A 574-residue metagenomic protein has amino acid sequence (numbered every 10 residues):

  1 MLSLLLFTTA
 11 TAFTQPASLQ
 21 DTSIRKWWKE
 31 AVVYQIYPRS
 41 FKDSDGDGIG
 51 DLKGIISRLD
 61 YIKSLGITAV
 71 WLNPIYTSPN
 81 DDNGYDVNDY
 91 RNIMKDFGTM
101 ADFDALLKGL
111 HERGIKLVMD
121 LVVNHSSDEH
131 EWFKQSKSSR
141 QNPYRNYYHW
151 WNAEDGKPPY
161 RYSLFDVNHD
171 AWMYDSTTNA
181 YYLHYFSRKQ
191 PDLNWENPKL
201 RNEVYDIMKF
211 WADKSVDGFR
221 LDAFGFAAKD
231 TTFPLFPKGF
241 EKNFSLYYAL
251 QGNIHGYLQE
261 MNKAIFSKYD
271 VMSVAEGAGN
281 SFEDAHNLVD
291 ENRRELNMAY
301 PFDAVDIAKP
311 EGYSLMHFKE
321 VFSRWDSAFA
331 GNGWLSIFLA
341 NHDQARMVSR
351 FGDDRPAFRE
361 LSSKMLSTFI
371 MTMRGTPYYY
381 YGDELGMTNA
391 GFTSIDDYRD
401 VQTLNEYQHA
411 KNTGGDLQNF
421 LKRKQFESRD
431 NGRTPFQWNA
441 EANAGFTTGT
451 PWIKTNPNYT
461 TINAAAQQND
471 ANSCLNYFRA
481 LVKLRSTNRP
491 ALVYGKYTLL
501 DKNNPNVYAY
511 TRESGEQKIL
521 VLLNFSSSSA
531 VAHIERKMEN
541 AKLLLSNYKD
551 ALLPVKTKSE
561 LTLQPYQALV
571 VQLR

Functional and structural regions predicted by a protein language model:
M1-A17: Bacterial Sec-dependent N-terminal signal peptides
L19-K209, D213, F226-F282, L288-E291 (+1 more regions): Acidic/aromatic-lined carbohydrate-recognition and catalytic surfaces of CAZymes acting on diverse glycans
W28, K238, G256-K268, M272 (+8 more regions): Loop/helix patches that line or flank the sugar-binding groove of alpha-linked glycan CAZymes
K134-N179, E311-A328, L417-N456: Core domains of carbohydrate- and sulfate-ester-processing enzymes
N243, L335-P356: Active-site clefts of carbohydrate-active enzymes
E291-Y313, L335-A345: Aromatic- and acid-rich polysaccharide-binding/catalytic face of secreted or lumenal carbohydrate-active enzymes
S529-Y548: Beta-strand-rich binding/interaction modules
V555-R574: C-terminal beta-strand-rich structural cap/linker in extracellular carbohydrate-active enzymes
